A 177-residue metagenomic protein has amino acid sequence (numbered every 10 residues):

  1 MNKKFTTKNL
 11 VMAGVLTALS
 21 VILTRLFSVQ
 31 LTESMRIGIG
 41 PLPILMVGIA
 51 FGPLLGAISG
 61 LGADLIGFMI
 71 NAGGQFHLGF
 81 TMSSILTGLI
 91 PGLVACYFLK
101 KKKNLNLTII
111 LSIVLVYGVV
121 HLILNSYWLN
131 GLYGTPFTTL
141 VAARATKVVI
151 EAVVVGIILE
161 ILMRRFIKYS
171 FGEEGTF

Functional and structural regions predicted by a protein language model:
M1-F177: Loop-helix junctions at membrane interfaces
